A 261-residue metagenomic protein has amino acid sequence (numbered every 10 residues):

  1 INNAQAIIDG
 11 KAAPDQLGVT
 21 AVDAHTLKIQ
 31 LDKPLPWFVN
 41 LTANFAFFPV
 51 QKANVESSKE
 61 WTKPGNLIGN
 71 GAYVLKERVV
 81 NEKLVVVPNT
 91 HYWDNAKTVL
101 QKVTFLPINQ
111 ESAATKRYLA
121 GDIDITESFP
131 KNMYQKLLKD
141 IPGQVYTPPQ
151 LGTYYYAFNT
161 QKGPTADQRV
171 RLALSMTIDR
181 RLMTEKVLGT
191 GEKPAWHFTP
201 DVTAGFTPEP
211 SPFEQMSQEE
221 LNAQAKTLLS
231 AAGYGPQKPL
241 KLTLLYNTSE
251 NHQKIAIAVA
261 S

Functional and structural regions predicted by a protein language model:
N2, T26, K33, W37 (+13 more regions): Extracytoplasmic/secreted proteins, especially bacterial periplasmic and envelope-associated proteins
N2-Q16, T20-H25, L31-K102, T227: Gly/Pro-rich hinge or "lid" segments in bacterial periplasmic/extracellular proteins
A24-H25, D32-P36, N44-F47, R78-V80 (+9 more regions): Solvent-exposed coil/turn segments that connect beta secondary-structure elements in extracytoplasmic/periplasmic
A24-Q30, G71-A72, L100-K102, A120 (+3 more regions): Alpha-helical secondary-structure segments
S58, R78, N89-K136, A260: Ligand-site clamp/hinge motif
K76, T104-L106, Y146, L245: General small-molecule cofactor/ligand-binding pocket signal
Q135-T147: Ligand-binding "clamshell"
K193-A232, S249-K254: Structural transition elements
